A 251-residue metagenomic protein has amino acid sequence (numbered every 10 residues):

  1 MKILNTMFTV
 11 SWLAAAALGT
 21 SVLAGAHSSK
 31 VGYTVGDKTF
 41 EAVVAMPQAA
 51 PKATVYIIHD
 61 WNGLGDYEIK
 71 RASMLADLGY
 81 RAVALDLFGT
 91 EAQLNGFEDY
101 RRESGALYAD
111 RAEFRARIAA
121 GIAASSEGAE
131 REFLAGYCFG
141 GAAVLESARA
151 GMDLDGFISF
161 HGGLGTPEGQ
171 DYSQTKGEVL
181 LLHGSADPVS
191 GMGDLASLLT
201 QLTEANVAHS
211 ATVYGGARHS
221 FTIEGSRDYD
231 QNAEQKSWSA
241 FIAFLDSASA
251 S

Functional and structural regions predicted by a protein language model:
K30-S126, I223-G225: Serine-hydrolase catalytic machinery in alpha/beta-hydrolase-like enzymes
R71, G191-Q201: Short alpha-helix in the alpha/beta-hydrolase fold that links the catalytic acid
S126-Y137: Alpha/beta-hydrolase fold nucleophile elbow
L134-G136, F160, L182: Short beta-strand immediately N-terminal to the catalytic nucleophile in serine-hydrolase-like folds
G136-G140, V144: Gly/Ala-rich beta-loop-alpha elbow adjacent to hydrolase catalytic centers
T175, L181-H183: Short beta-strand/loop motif that positions the catalytic acidic residue of the alpha/beta-hydrolase fold
A186-S190: Acidic catalytic loop of the alpha/beta-hydrolase fold
T203-S251: C-terminal catalytic histidine-bearing segment of alpha/beta-hydrolase fold enzymes
